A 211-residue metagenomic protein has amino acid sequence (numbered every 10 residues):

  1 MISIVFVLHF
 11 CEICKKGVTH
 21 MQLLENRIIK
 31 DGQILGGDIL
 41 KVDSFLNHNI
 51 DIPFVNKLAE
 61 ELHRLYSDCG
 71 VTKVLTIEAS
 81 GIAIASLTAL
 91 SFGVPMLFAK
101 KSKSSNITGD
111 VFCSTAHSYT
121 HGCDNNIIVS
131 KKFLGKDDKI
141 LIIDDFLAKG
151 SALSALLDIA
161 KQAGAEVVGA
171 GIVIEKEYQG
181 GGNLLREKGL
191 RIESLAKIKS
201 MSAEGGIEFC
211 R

Functional and structural regions predicted by a protein language model:
M1-I143, L147-R211: PRPP-associated nucleotide enzymes
